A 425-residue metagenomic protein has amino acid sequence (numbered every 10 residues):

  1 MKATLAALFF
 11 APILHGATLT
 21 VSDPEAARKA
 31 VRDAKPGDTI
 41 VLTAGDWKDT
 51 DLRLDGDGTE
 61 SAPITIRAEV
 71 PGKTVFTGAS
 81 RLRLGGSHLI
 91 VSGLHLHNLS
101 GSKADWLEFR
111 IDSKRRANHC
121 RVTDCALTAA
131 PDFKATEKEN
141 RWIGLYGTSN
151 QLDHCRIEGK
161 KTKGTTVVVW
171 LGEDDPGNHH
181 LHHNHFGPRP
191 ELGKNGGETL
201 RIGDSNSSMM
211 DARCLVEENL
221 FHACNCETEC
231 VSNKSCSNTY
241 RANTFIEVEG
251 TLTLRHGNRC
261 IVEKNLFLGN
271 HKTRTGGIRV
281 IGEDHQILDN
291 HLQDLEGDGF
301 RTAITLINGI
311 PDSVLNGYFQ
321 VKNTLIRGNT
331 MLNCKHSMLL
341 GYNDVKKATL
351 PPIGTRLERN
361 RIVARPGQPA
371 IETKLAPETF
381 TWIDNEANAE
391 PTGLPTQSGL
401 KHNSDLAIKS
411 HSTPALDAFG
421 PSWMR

Functional and structural regions predicted by a protein language model:
M1-T4: Positively charged n-region of N-terminal signal peptides that target proteins for export
A7-G16: Hydrophobic h-region of N-terminal signal peptides that target proteins for export in Gram-negative bacteria
A17-T18, D38-I40, A62-I64, L89 (+4 more regions): Hydrophobic beta-strand segments of well-ordered beta-sheets in folded domains
T18-A30: Short N-terminal segments immediately surrounding and downstream of signal-peptide cleavage
S22-E25, E69-V70, S80, S100: Residues at the C-termini of beta-strands that transition into short coil/loop
R32-V75, L82-G93, R115-C120: Beta-solenoid repeat scaffold
D51-R53, G78-R83, H97-C120, L127-Q397: Glycine- and acidic/polar-rich repeat regions and solenoidal domains
N388-R425: Surface beta-loop-beta hairpin patches that serve as ligand-binding interfaces in beta-rich domains
